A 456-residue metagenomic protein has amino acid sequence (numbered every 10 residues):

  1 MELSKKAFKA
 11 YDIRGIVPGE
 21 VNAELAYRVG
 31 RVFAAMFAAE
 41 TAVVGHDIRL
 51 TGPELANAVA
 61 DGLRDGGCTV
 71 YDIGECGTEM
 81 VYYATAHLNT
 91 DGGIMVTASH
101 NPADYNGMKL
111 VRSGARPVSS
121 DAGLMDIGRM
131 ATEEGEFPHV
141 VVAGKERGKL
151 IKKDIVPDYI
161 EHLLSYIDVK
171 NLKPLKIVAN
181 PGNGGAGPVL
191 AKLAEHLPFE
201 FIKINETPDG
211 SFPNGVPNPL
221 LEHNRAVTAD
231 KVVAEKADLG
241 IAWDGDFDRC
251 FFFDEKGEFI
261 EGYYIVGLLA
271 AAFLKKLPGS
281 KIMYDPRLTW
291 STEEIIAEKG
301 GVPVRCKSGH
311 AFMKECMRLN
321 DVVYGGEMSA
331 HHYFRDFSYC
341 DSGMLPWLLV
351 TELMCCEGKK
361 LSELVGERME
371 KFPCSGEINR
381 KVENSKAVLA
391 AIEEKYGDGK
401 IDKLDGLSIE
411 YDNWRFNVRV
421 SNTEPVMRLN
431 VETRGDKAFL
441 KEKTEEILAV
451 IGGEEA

Functional and structural regions predicted by a protein language model:
M1-D61, D65-G67, E146-L175: An N-terminal, well-structured beta->alpha segment
T41-D47, Y71, K176-V178, S280-P286 (+1 more regions): Short glycine-rich phosphate-binding loop at a beta-alpha junction
A42-N106, L193-F253: N-terminal small/polar loop signature for handling phosphorylated ligands or for N-terminal nucleophile
D104-R129, F253-L268, F337-L348, M354: A short, gly/pro- and small-residue-rich
N106-E235: Gly/Ser/Thr-enriched, mixed-charge loops and adjacent short helices that form phosphate/oxyanion-binding elements
L124-E161, S165, E255-M328, H332-F334: Proline/glycine-rich low-complexity loops and linkers
L277-A456: Phosphate-binding and adjacent anionic-ligand microenvironments
